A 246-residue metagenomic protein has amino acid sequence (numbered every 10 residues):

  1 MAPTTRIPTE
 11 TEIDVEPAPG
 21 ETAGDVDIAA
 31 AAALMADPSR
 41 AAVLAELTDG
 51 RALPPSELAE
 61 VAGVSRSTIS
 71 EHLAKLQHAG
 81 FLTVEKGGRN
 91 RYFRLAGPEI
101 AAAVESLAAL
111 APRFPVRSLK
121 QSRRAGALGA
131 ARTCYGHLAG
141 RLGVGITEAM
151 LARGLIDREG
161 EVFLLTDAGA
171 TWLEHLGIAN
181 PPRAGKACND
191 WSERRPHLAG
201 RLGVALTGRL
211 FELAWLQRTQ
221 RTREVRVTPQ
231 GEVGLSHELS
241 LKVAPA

Functional and structural regions predicted by a protein language model:
A2-D27, D49, A101-R158, L176-R221 (+1 more regions): Amphipathic alpha-helical dimerization/coiled-coil segments that flank or bridge DNA-binding/regulatory modules
V26-S65, R91-F93, G126, T133-C134: N-terminal helix-turn-helix DNA-binding core of bacterial DNA-binding proteins
R40, P55, G80-L82, G88-R89 (+1 more regions): Short, Lys/Arg-enriched C-terminal cap helix and immediately downstream tail that follows
P55-L82: Canonical helix-turn-helix DNA-binding module
Q77-G87, R91-R94, E159-G160, T219-Q220: Beta-hairpin "wing" of winged helix-turn-helix
E85-L110, L165, G169-W172, G231: Basic, amphipathic "hinge/linker" alpha-helix immediately C-terminal to the N-terminal HTH DNA-binding motif
